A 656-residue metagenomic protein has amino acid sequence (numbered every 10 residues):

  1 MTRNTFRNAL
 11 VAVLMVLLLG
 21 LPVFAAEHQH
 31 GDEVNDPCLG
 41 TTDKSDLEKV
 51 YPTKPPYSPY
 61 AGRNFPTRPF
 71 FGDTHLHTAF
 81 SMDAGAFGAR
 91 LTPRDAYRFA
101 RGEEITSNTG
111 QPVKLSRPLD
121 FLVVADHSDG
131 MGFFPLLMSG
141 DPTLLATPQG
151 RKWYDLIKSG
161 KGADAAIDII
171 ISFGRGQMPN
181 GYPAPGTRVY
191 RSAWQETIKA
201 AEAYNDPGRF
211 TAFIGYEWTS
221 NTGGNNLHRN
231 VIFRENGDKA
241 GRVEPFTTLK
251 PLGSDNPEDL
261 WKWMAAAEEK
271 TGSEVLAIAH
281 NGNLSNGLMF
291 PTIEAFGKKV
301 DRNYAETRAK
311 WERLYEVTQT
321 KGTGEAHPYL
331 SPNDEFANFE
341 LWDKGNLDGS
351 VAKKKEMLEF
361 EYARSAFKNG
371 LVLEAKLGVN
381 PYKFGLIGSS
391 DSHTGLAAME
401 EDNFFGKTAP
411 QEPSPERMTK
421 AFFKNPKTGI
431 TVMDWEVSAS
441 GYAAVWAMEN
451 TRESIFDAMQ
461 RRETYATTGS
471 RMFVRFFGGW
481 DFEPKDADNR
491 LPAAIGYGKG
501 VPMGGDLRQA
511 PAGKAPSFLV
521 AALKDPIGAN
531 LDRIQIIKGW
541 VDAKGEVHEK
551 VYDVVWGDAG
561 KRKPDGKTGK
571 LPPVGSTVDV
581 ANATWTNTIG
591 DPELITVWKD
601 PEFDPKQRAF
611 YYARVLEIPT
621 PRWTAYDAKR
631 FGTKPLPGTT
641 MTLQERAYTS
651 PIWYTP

Functional and structural regions predicted by a protein language model:
M1-R7: N-terminal secretory signal peptides that target proteins for export/translocation
A9-P22: Bacterial N-terminal signal peptides
A26-Y154, P183-G186, E196-G208, F213-L227 (+2 more regions): C-terminal functional module detector
A146-N180: Aromatic- and acidic-residue-enriched carbohydrate-binding clefts of CAZyme catalytic domains
K161-G162, G253-N256, H393, T451: Short, solvent-exposed helix-helix connector turns and helix-capping sites enriched in acidic/polar residues
A184-R188, A203-P207, T219-N221, V231 (+3 more regions): A conserved hydrophobic secondary-structure block that centers on an alpha-helix together with its immediately flanking
P185-A193, G237, T248-I278: Cap/lid and interdomain-hinge subdomains that line or gate substrate/regulatory clefts in soluble alpha/beta enzymes
